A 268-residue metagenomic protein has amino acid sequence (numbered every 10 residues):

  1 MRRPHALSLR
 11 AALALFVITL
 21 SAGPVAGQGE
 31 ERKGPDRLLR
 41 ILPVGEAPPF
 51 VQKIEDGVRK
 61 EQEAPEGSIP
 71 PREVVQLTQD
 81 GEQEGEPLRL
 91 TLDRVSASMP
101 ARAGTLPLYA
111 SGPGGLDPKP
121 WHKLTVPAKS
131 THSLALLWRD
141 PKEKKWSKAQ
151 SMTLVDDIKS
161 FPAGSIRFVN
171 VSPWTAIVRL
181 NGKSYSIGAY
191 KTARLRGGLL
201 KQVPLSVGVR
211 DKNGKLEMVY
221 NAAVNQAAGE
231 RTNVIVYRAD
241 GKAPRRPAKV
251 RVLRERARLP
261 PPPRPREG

Functional and structural regions predicted by a protein language model:
M1-S8: N-terminal secretory signal peptides that target proteins for export/translocation
R10-A22: Bacterial N-terminal signal peptides
G27-G268: Intrinsically disordered, low-complexity polar regions and short flexible loop motifs
